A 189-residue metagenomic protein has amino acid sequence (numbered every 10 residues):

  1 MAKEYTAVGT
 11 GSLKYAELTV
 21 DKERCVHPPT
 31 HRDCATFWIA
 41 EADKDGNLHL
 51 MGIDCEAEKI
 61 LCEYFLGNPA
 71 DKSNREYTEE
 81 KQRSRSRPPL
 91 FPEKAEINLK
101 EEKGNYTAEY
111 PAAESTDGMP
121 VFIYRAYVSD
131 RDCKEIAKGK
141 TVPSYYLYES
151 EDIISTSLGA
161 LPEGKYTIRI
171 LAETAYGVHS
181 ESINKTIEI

Functional and structural regions predicted by a protein language model:
M1-G46: Conserved beta-sheet core of the metallophosphoesterase superfamily
P29-G139: A short C-terminal boundary segment appended to hydrolase-like catalytic domains
F37-I39, S155, S182-T186: Well-ordered beta-strand positions in beta-sheet-rich domains
I136-S150: Solvent-exposed serine/threonine-rich low-complexity stretches and specific carbohydrate-binding patches
S150-A160: Exposed aromatic-hydrophobic patches
L158-H179: Beta-strand-rich modules
A175-I189: Extracellular fibronectin type III
